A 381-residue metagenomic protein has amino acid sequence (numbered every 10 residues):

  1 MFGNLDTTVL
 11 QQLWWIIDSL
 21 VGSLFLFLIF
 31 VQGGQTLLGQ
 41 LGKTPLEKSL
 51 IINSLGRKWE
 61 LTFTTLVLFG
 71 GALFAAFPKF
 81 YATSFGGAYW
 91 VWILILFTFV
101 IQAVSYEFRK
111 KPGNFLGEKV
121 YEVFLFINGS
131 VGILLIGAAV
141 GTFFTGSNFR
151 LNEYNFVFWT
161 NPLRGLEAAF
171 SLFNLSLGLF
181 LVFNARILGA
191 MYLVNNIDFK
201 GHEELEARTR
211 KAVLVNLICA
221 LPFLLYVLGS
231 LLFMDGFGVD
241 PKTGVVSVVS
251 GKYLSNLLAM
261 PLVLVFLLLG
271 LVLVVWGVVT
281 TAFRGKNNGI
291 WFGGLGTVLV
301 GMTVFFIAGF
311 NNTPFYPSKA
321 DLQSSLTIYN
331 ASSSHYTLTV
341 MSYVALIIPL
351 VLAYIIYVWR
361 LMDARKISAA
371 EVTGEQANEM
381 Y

Functional and structural regions predicted by a protein language model:
M1-F63, V67-G70: N-terminal signal-anchor module of multipass membrane proteins
F2-N4, V245-G251, P317-T337: Short, membrane-exposed interhelical loops at transmembrane-helix boundaries
Q11-S19, E118-L135, E206-A220, R284-V298: Alpha-helical transmembrane segments and their helix-start/interface "positive-inside/aromatic belt" motifs in integral
L26-G39, A103-N114, V140-F156, L179-H202 (+2 more regions): Juxtamembrane interface elements at the cytosolic ends of transmembrane helices in multi-pass membrane proteins
R57-G132, F143-R150, M234-S247, L258-P261: Membrane-interface helix-loop-helix modules in multi-pass inner-membrane proteins
V140-F158, L228-G244, I307-D321: Membrane-helix interface motif
R164-L221: Loop-centered beta-sheet repeat module
R164-N184, Y253-V272, A331-V351: Hydrophobic alpha-helical transmembrane segments
